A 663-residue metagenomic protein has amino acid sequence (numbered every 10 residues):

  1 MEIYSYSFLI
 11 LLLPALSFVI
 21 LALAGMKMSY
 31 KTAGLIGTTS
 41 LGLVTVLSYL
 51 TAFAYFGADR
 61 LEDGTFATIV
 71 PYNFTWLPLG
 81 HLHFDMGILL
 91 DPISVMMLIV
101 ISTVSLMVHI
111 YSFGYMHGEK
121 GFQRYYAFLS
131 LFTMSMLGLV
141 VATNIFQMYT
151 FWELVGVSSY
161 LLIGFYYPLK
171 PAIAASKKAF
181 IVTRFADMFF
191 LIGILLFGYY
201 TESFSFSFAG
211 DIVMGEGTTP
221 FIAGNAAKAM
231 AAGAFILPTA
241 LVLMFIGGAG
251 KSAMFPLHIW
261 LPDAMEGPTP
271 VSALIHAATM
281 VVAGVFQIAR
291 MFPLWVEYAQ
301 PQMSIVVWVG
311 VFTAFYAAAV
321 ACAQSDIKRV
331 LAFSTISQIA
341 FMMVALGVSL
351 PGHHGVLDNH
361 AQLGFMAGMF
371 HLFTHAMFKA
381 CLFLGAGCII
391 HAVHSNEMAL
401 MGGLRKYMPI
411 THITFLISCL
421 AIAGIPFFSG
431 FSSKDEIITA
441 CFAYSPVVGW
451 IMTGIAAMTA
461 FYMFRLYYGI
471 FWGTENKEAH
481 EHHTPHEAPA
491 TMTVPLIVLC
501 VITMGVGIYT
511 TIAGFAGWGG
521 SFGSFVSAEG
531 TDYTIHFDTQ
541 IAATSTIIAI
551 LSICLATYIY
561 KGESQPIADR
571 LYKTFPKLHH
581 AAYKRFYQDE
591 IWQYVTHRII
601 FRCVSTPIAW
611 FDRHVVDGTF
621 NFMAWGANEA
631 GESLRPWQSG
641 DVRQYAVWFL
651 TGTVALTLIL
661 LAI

Functional and structural regions predicted by a protein language model:
M1-F515, I535-Q565, H580-Y583, D589-E590 (+3 more regions): ...captures the hydrophobic TM-helix bundle architecture rather than a specific catalytic motif, and can also fire on
A516-A528: Membrane-proximal cytoplasmic C-terminal regulatory module of class A 7TM GPCRs
T531: Conserved nucleotide-binding/hydrolysis modules and their immediate coupling elements across P-loop/ASCE NTPase motors
L571-T574: Contiguous transmembrane helix-bundle modules in multi-pass membrane proteins
P576-N621: Membrane-proximal soluble regions of multi-pass membrane proteins
